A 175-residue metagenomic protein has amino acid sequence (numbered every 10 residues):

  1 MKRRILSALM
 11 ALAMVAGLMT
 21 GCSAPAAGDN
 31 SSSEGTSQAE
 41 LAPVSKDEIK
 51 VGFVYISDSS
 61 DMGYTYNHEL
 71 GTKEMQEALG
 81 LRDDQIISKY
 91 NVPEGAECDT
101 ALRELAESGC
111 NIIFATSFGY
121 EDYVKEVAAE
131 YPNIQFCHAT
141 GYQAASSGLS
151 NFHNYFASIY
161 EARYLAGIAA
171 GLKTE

Functional and structural regions predicted by a protein language model:
M1-I49: Short, low-complexity disordered leader/linker segments with a strong preference for bacterial N-terminal type II
L41-S45, G52-G71, M75, L79 (+2 more regions): Extracytoplasmic "Venus flytrap"
V44, Y155-E175: Hydrophobic alpha-helical segments within soluble ligand-binding/sensing domains
S57-M62, C110, N151-A157: Second-shell loop/turn segments in exported
G95-C110: Short, well-structured alpha-helical segments in soluble
G109-F118, Q135-A139: Periplasmic-binding protein-like
A115-E130: Hydrophobic alpha-helical
A129-F156: Flexible loop/hinge segments that line or gate small-molecule binding clefts
